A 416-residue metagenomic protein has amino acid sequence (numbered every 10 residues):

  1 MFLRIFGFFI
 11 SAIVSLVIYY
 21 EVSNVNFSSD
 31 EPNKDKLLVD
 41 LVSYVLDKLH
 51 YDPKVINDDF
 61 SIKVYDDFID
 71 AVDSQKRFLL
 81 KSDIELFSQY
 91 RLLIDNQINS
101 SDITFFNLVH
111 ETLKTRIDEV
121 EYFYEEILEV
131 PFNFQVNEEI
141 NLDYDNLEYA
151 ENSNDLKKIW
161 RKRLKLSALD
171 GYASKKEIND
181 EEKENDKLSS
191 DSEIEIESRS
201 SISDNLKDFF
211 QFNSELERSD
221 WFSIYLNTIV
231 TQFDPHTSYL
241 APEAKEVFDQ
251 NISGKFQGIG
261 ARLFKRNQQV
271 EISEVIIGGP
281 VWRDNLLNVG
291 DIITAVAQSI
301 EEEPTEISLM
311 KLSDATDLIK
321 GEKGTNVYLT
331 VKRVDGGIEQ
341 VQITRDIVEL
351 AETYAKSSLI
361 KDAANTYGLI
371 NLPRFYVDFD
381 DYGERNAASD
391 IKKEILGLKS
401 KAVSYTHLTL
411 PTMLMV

Functional and structural regions predicted by a protein language model:
G7-Y19: Hydrophobic membrane-insertion alpha-helices, especially the h-region of bacterial N-terminal signal peptides
S23-N26, E31, K48-I56, N213-R218 (+5 more regions): Cleft-lining beta-strand/loop regions that shape enzyme active-site pockets
V25-Y124: Charged, amphipathic alpha-helical regulatory modules used for macromolecular assembly or allosteric control
P32-L37, K54-D59, K63, I103-N107 (+6 more regions): Soluble non-cytosolic domains of exported or imported proteins
K54, D70-A71, L92, V109-Y122 (+3 more regions): PDZ/PDZ-like domain segments forming the peptide/carboxylate-binding groove, activating on the N-terminal beta-strands
V64, Y225, A261, V281 (+3 more regions): Terminal peptide-recognition signature
V130-I252, F256: Extended, domain-scale alpha-helical bundle/helix-rich regions
H407-V416: Single conserved hydrophobic/aromatic residue that forms the stacking wall/gate of nucleotide- or nucleobase-binding
